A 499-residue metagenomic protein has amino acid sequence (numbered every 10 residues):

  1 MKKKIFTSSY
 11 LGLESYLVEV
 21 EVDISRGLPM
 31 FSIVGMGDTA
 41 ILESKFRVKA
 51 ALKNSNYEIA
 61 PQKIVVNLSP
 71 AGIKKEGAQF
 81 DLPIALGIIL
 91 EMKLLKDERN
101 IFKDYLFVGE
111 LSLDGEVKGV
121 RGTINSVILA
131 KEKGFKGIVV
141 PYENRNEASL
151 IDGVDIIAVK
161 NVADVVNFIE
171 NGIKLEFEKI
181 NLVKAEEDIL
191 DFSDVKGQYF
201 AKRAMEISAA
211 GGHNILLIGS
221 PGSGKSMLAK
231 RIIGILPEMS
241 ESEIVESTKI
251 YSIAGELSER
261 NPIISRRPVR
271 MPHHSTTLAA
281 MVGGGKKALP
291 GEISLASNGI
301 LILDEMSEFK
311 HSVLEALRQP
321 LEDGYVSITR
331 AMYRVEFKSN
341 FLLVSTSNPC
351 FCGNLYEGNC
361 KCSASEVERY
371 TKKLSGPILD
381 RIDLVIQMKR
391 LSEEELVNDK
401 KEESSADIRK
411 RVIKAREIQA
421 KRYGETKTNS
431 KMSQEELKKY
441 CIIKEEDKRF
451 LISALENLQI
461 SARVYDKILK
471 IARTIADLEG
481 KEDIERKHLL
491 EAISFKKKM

Functional and structural regions predicted by a protein language model:
M1-L216, S220-M227, I264, T329 (+3 more regions): Peripheral, non-AAA+ core regions of ATP-driven protein-machinery
V18, L42-N54, L82-L90, I124-K133 (+23 more regions): Solvent-exposed alpha-helical segments within well-ordered globular domains of core cellular machineries
V34, A40-K45, A60, N67-G77 (+2 more regions): Basic, amphipathic alpha-helical bundle interface domains used for macromolecular binding and assembly
N56, G134, S252-G255, Q459 (+1 more regions): Glycine-centered helix-boundary capping/hinge motifs
M92-K96, N171, G255, G324 (+1 more regions): Short glycine-centered helix-capping/turn motifs at secondary-structure transition points
F102-K103, K179-N181, L257-I264, G424-S433: Short coil/turn segments at secondary-structure boundaries
E110, R203-R369, L374: Conserved ASCE/P-loop NTPase catalytic core
K136, G299, D383: Conserved acidic residues
